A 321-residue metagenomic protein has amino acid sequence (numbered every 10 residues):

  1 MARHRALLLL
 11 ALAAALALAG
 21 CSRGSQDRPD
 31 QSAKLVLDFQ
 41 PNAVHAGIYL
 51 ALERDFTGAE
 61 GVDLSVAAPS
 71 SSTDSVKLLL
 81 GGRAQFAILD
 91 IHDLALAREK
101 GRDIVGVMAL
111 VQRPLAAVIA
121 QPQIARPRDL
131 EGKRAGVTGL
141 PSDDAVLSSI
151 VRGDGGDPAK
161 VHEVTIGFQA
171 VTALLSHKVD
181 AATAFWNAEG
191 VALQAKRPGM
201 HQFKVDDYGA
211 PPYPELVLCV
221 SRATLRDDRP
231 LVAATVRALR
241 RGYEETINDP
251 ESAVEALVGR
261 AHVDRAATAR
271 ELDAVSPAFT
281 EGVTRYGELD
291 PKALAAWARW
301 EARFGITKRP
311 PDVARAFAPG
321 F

Functional and structural regions predicted by a protein language model:
M1-L9: Bacterial N-terminal signal peptides that target proteins for export
A17-G20: C-terminal motif of bacterial Sec signal peptides marking the signal peptidase cleavage site
R23: Short, conserved catalytic or interaction motifs in soluble domains
D27-G167, V171-S176, D180-N187, Q202-K204 (+1 more regions): Short, glycine-/small- and polar/acidic-enriched structural segments that line small-molecule recognition paths
H92-D93, Q169-H262: Pocket-lining segment of extracytoplasmic ligand-binding domains
R226-I306: Secondary-structure end/capping motifs
A298-F321: Conserved C-terminal helix/tail region of periplasmic/extracytoplasmic solute-binding proteins
